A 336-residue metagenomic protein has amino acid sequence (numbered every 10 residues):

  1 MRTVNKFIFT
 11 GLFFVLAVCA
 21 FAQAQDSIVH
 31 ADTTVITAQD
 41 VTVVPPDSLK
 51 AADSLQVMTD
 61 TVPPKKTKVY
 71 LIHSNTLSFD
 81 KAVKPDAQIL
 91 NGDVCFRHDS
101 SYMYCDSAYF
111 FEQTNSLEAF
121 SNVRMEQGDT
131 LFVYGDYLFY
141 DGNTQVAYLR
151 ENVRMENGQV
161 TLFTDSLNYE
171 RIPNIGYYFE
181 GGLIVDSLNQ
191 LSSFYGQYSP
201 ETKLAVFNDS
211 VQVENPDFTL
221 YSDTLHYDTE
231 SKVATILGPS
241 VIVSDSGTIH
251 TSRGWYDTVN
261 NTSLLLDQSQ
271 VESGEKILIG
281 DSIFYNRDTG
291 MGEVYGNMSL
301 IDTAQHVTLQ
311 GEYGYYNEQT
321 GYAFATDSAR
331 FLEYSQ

Functional and structural regions predicted by a protein language model:
M1-V29: Bacterial Sec-dependent N-terminal signal peptides
Q23-Q336: N-terminal amphipathic/hydrophobic interface segments
